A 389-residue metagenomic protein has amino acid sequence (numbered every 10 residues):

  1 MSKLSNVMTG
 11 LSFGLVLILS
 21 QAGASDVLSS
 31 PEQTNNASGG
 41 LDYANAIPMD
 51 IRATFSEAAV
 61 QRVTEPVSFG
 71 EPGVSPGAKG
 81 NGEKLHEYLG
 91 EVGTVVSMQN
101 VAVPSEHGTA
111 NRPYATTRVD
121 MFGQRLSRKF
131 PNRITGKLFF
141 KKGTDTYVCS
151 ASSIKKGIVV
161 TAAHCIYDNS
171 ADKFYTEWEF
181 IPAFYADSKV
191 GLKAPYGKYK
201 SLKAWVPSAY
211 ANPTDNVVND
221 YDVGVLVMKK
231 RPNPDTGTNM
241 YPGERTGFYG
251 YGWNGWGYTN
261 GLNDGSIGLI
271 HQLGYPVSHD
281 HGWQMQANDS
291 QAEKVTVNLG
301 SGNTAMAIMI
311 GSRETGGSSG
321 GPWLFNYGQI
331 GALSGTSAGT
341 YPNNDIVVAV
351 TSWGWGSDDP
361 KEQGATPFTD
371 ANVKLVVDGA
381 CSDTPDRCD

Functional and structural regions predicted by a protein language model:
M1-L11: Bacterial N-terminal signal peptides that target proteins for export
G10-S20: Bacterial N-terminal signal peptides
A24-S150, G379-D389: Protease-domain processing segments flanking chymotrypsin-fold serine proteases, especially trypsin-like
N111-R133, F139-V148, I154, Y175-T238: Conserved catalytic-core segment of clan PA serine endopeptidases
L138, A151, G157, T161 (+6 more regions): Terminal peptide-recognition signature
N219-G311: Chymotrypsin/trypsin-fold serine protease catalytic domain
S312-V350: Catalytic nucleophile loop of clan PA
N344-D389: C-terminal cap/linker of serine protease catalytic domains
